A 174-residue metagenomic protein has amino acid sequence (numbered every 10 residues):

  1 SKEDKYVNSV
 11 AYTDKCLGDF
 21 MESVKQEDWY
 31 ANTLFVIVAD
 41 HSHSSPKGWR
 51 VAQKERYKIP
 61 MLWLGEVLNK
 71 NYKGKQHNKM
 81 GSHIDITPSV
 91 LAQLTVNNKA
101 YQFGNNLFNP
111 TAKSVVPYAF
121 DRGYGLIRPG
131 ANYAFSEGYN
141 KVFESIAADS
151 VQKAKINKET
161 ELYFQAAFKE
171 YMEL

Functional and structural regions predicted by a protein language model:
S1-L174: Solvent-exposed soluble domains appended to multi-pass membrane proteins
